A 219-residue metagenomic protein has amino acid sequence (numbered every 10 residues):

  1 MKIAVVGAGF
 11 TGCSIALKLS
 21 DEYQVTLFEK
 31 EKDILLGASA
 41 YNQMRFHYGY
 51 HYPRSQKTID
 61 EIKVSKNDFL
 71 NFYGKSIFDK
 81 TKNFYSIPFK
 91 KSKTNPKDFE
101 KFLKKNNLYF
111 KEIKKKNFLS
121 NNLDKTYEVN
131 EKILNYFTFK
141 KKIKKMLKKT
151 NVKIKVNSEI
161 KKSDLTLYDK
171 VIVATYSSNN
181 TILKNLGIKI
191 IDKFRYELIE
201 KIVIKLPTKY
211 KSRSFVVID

Functional and structural regions predicted by a protein language model:
K2-T26: N-terminal Rossmann-like FAD-binding beta1-loop-alpha1 element of flavoenzymes
T11, D33, S178: Conserved Rossmann-like nucleotide-cofactor binding loop
A16-K18, S39-A40, G74, L183-G187: Short amphipathic alpha-helical segments
S20-Y41: Glycine-rich FAD pyrophosphate-binding loop
T26, K111-I113, K153-N157: General small-molecule cofactor/ligand-binding pocket signal
Q43-K125: Dinucleotide-binding Rossmann-like beta1-alpha1 core, especially the glycine-rich loop that anchors the ADP
Y127-L183: Helical element adjacent to the flavin cofactor pocket in flavoenzyme catalytic cores
T175-D219: Flavin-dependent oxidoreductases
